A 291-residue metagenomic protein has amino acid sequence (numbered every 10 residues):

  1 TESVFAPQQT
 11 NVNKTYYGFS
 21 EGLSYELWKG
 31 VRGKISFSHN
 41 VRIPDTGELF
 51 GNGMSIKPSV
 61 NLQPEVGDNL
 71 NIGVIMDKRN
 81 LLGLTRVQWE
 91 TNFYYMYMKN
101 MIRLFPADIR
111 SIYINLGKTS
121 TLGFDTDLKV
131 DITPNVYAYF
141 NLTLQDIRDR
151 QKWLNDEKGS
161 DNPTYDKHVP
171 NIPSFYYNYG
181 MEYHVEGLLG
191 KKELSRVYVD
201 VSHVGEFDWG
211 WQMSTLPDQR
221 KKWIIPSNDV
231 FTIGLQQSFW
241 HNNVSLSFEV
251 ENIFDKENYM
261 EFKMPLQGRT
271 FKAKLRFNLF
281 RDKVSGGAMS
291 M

Functional and structural regions predicted by a protein language model:
T1, F37-I43, F50-N52, M76-K78 (+8 more regions): Transmembrane beta-strands of outer-membrane beta-barrel pores
T1-W28, I43, D146, L154: Signature of Gram-negative outer-membrane beta-barrel scaffolds
N13-Y17, V66-L70, Y95, K118-L122 (+3 more regions): Residues that define the transmembrane beta-barrel architecture of outer-membrane proteins
E21-Y25, I72-M76, T126-V130, F140 (+4 more regions): Residues on the lipid-exposed face of transmembrane beta-strands in outer-membrane beta-barrel proteins
E26-S38, P64-L122: Membrane-embedded beta-barrel scaffold of Gram-negative outer-membrane proteins
W28-G30, R79-V87, N135, E186-S195 (+2 more regions): Short loop/turn motifs that connect adjacent beta-strands in outer-membrane beta-barrel proteins
V41, A138, V197, S202-D218 (+3 more regions): C-terminal beta-signal and adjacent terminal beta-strands/loops of Gram-negative outer-membrane beta-barrel proteins
Q88-Y97, I114-W209: Gram-negative outer-membrane beta-barrel transporters
